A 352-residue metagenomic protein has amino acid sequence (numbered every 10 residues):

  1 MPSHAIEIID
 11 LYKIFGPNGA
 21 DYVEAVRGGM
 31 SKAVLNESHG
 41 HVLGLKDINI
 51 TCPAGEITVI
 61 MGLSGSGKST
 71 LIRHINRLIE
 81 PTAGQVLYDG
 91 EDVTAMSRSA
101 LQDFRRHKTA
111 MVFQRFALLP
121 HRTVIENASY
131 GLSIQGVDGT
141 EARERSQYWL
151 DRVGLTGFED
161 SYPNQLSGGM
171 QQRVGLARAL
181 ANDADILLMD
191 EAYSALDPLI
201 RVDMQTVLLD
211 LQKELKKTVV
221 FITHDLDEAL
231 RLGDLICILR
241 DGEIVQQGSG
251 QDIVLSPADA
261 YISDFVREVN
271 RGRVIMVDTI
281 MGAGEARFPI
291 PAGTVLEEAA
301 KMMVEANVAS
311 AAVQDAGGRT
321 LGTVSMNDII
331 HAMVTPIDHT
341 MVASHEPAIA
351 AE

Functional and structural regions predicted by a protein language model:
A25-V34, E91-D92, S129, S133 (+1 more regions): Conserved ABC ATPase "signature" region
N76: Helix-to-loop junction immediately C-terminal to a conserved catalytic motif
G84-D92: Conserved ABC transporter NBD signature motif
R106, S161-N164, N182: Conserved signature/switch motifs of ABC ATPase nucleotide-binding domains
R122-S129: Short coil-to-helix segment of the ABC ATPase nucleotide-binding domain corresponding to the Q-loop/switch region
Q247-G248, S256, T323: ABC ATPase "signature
F288-V308, A312-D315, M326-E352: The conserved cystathionine-beta-synthase
